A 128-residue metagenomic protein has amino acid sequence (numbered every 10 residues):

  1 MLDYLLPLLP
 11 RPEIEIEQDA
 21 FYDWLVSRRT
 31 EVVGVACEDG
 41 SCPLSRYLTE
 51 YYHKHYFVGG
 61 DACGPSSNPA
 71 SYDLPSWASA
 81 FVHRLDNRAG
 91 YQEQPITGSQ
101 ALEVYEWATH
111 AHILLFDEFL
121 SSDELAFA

Functional and structural regions predicted by a protein language model:
M1-A128: Domain-length accessory/inserted modules outside core catalytic folds
